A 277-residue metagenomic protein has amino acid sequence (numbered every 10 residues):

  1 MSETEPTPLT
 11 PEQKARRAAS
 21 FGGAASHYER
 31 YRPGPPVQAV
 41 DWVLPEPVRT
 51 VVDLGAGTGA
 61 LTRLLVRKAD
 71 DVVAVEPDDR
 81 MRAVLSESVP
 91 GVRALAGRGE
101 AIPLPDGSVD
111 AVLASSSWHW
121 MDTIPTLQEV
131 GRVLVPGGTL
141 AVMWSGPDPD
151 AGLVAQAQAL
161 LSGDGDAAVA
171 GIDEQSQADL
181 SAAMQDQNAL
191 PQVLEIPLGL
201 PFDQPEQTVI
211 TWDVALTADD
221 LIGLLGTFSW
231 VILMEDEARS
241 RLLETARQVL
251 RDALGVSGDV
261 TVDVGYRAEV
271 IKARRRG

Functional and structural regions predicted by a protein language model:
M1-P47: Conserved class I S-adenosyl-L-methionine
V48-G55: Conserved class I S-adenosyl-L-methionine
T58-A101: Class I SAM-dependent methyltransferase SAM/SAH-binding core
E100-A111: A short acidic, Gly/Pro-enriched loop at the edge of an enzyme's catalytic core that lines a small-molecule cofactor
S116: Short catalytic micro-motifs in class I SAM-dependent methyltransferases
M121-E129: A short, conserved alpha-helix within the catalytic core of class I
G131, V135-V214: Conserved catalytic/acceptor-binding region of the Class I
P191-G277: Conserved Class I S-adenosyl-L-methionine
